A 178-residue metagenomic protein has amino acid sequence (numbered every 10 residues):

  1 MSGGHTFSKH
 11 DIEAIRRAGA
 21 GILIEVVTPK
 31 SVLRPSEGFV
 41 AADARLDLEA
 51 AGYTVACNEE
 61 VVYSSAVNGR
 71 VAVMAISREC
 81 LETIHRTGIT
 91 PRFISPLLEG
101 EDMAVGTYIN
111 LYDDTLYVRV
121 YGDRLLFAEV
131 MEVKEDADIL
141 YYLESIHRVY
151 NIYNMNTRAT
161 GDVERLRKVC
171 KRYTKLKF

Functional and structural regions predicted by a protein language model:
M1-F178: Hydrophobic/aromatic-enriched cytosolic interaction surfaces used to assemble or bind macromolecules
